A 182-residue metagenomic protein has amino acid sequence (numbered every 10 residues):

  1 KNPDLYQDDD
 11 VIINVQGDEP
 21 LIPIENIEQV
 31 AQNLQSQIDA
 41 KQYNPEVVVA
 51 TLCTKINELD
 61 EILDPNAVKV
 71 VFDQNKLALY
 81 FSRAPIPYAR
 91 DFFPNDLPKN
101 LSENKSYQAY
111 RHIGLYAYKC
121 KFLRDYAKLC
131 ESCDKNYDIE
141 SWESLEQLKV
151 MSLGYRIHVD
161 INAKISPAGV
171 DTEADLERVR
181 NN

Functional and structural regions predicted by a protein language model:
K1-L5: Short amphipathic alpha-helix with an adjacent loop that forms part of the alpha/beta core around
Y6-P20: Short beta-strand-to-loop acidic/aromatic patch adjacent to the donor-nucleotide binding site
D9-I12, I27-A31, K41-L52, M151-D160 (+1 more regions): Structured catalytic cores of enzymes that bind and process phosphorylated ligands/cofactors
E19, I56, P85, K164 (+1 more regions): Residue-level detector of flexible, active-site-proximal loop/helix-junction positions within diverse enzyme catalytic
I22-C130: Conserved core of the sugar-phosphate nucleotidyltransferase
N95-N182: Conserved alpha/beta core of the MobA/IspD/sugar-nucleotide pyrophosphorylase nucleotidyltransferase superfamily
